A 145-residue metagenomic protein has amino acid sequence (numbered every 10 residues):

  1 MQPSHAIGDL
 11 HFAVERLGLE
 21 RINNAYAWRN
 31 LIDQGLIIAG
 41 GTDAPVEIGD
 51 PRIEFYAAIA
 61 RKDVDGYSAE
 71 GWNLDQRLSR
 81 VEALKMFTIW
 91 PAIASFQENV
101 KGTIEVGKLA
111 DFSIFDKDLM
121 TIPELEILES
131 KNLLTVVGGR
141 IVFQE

Functional and structural regions predicted by a protein language model:
M1-L125, S130, L134-G138: His/Asp/Glu-enriched, well-ordered alpha-helical/loop segment that forms or immediately abuts the divalent-metal
